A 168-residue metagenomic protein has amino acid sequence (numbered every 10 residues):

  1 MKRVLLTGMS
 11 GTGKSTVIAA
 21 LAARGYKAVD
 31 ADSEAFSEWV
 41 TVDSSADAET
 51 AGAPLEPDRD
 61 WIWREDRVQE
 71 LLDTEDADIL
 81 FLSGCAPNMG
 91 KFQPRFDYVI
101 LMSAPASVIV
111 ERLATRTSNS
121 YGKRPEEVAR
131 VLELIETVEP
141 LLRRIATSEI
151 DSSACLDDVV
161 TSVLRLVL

Functional and structural regions predicted by a protein language model:
G8, G13: Conserved glycine(s) of the Walker
T16: Conserved Walker
A19-V68: Conserved substrate/cofactor phosphate-moiety recognition/catalytic segment in nucleotide-dependent phosphotransferases
L55-S103: Glycine-rich phosphate-binding loop used to anchor ATP phosphates in small-molecule kinases, encompassing both
E65, L156-L164: Short, amphipathic alpha-helical "lid/cap" segments that border enzyme active or binding sites
Q93-L141, S148, L164: A glycine- and Lys/Arg-enriched "phosphate-lid" helix/loop adjacent to the NTP-binding pocket of small-molecule kinases
R144-V159: Phosphate-binding beta-loop-alpha motif at adenosine-nucleotide cofactor sites
